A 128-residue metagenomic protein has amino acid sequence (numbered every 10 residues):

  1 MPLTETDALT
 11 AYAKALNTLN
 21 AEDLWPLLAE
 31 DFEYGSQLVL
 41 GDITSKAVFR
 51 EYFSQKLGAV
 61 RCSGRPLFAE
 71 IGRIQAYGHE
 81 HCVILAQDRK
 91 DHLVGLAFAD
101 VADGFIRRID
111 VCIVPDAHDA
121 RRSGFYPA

Functional and structural regions predicted by a protein language model:
M1-A128: C-terminal and inter-domain tail/linker signature
